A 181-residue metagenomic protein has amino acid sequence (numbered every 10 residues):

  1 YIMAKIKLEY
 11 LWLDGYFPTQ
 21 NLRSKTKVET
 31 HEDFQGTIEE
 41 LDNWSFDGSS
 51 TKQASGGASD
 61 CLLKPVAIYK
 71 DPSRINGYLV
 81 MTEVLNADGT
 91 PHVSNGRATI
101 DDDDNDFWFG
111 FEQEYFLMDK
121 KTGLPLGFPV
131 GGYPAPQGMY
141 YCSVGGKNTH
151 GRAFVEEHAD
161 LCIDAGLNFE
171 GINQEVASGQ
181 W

Functional and structural regions predicted by a protein language model:
M3-W181: Glycine-rich, acidic/polar active-site loops that bind/position phosphate-bearing ligands
